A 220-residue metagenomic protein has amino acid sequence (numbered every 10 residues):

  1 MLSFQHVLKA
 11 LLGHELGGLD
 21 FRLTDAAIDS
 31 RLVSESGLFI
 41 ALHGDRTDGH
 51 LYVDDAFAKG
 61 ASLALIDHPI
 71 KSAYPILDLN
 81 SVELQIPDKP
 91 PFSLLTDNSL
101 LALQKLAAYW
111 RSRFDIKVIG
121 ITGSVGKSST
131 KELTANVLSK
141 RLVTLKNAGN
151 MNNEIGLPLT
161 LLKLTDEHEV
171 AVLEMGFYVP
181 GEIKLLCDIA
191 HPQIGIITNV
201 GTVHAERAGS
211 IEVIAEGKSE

Functional and structural regions predicted by a protein language model:
L2-G120, S129-K140, L162: Short, basic phosphate-binding NTP loop
L8, L95, L101-E220: Phosphate-binding loop of NTP-binding sites
